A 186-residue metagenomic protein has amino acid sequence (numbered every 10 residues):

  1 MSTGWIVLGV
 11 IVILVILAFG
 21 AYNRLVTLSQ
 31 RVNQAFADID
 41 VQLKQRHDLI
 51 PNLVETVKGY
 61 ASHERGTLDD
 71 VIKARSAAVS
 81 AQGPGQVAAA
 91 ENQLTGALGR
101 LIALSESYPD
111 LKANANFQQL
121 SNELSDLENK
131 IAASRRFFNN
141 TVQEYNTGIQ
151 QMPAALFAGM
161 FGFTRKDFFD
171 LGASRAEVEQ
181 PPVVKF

Functional and structural regions predicted by a protein language model:
M1-F186: A helix-centric hydrophobic-segment signal that preferentially recognizes long, alpha-helical stretches used
